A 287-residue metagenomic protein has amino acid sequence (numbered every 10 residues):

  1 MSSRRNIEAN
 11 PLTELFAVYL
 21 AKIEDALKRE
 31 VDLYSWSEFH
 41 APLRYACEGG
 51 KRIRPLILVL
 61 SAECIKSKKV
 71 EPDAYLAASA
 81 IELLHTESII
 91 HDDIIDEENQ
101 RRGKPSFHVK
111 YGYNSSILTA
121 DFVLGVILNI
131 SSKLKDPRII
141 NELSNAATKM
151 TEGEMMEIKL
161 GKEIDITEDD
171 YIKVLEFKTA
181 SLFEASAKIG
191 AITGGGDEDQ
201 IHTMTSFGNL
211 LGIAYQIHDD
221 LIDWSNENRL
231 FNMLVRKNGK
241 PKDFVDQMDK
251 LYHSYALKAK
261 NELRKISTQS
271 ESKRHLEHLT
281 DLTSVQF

Functional and structural regions predicted by a protein language model:
M1-I90, I94-V109, N145, E157-E168 (+2 more regions): Conserved N-terminal diphosphate/IPP-binding helix and adjacent helical/loop segment of trans-prenyltransferase domains
S3, C64-I65, I90-K110, A120 (+4 more regions): Acidic, Mg2+-coordinating active-site segments of isoprenoid diphosphate-utilizing enzymes
E14, P72-Y75, P137-N141, K173 (+3 more regions): Short, solvent-exposed positions on alpha-helices
Y45-K51, S115-S116, L175, M248: Solvent-exposed loop and edge beta-strand segments that line ligand/cofactor-binding and catalytic clefts
I57, L182, Y252, I266: Alpha-helical, largely C-terminal catalytic domains that coordinate divalent metal ions via clustered Asp/Glu/His
A78-H85, D121, S144-A147, E176-T179 (+5 more regions): Generic structural concept
L128-A147, V245, I266: Transmembrane helix-loop-helix
E168-K178: A short glycine-threonine-serine/GTX helix/turn-capping micro-motif
